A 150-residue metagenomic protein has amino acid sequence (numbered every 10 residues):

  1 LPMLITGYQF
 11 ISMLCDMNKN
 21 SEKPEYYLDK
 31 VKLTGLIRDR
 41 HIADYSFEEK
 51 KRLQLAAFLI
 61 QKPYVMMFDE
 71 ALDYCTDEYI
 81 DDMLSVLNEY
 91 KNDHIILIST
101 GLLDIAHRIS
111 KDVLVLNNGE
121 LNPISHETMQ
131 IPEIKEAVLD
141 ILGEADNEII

Functional and structural regions predicted by a protein language model:
M3-N18: Q-loop/switch helix immediately C-terminal to the Walker
S12, K19-I37: Conserved ABC ATPase "signature" region
H41-S46: Conserved ABC ATPase signature
L55: Hydrophobic anchor residue at the start of the ABC signature
M66-E70: Catalytic Walker B motif of ABC-type/P-loop ATPase nucleotide-binding domains
L102-R108: Conserved H-loop
E120-G143: Conserved beta-strand-loop-alpha-helix hinge in the C-terminal portion of ABC ATPase nucleotide-binding domains
